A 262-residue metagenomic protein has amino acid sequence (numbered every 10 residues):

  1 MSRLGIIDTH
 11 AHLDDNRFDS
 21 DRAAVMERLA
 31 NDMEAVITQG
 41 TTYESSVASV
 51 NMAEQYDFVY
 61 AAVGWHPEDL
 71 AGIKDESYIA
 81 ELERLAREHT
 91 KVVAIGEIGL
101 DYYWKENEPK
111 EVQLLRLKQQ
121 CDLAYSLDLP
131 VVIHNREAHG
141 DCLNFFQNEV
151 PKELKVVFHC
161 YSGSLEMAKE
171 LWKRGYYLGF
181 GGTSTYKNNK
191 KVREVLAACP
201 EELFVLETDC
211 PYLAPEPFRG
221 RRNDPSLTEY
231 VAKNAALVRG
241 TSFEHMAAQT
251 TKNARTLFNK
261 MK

Functional and structural regions predicted by a protein language model:
M1-K262: Mid-domain alpha/beta scaffold segments of enzyme catalytic cores
